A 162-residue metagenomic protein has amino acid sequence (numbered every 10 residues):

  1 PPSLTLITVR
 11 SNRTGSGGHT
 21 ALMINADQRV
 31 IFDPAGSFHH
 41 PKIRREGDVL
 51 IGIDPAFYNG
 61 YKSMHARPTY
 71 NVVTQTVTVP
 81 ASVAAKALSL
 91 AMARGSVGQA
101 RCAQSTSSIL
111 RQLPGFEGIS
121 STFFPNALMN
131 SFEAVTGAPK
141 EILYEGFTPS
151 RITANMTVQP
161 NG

Functional and structural regions predicted by a protein language model:
P1-Y70: Glycine-rich catalytic cores of cysteine/serine-nucleophile enzymes that process amide/ester linkages in cell-envelope
P2-S3, A81, N161: Generic low-complexity segments that are intrinsically disordered, proline-rich and/or Lys/Arg-biased
L4-L6, L22, A35, V49 (+5 more regions): Generic preference for hydrophobic/aromatic residues in regular secondary structure cores
T8-S11, G18-H19, T69-V77, L88-V97 (+1 more regions): Second-shell loop/turn segments in exported
G15, G52-P55, V77-S82, S96-Q104 (+1 more regions): Soluble non-cytosolic domains of exported or imported proteins
D54-Y61, V73-P80, Q159: Membrane-targeting and insertion segments and their boundary/processing signals
G60-M64, V79-A85, Q104-T106: Short amphipathic alpha-helical segments, especially helix-boundary/capping motifs
K86-G162: Activation targets extended, charge/polar-rich intrinsically disordered C-terminal tails
